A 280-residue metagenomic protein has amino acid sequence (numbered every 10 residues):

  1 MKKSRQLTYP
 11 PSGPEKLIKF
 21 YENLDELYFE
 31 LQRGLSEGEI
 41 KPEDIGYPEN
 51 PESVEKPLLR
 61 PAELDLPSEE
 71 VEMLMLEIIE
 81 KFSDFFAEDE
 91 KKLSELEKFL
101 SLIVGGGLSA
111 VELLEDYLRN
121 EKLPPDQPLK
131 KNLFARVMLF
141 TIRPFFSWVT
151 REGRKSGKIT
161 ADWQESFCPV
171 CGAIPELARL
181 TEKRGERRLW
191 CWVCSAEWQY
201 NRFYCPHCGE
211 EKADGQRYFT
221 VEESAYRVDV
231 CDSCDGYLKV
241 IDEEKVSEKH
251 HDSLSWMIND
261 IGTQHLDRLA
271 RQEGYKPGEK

Functional and structural regions predicted by a protein language model:
M1-S4, K280: Intrinsically disordered, low-complexity linkers and terminal tails enriched in Pro/Gly and often acidic or mixed-charge
S4-K155: N-terminal alpha-helical interaction blocks
T150-D267: Cys/His-clustered metal-coordination modules, chiefly Zn-binding fingers
I261-E279: C-terminal membrane-proximal segments flanking the terminal transmembrane helix
